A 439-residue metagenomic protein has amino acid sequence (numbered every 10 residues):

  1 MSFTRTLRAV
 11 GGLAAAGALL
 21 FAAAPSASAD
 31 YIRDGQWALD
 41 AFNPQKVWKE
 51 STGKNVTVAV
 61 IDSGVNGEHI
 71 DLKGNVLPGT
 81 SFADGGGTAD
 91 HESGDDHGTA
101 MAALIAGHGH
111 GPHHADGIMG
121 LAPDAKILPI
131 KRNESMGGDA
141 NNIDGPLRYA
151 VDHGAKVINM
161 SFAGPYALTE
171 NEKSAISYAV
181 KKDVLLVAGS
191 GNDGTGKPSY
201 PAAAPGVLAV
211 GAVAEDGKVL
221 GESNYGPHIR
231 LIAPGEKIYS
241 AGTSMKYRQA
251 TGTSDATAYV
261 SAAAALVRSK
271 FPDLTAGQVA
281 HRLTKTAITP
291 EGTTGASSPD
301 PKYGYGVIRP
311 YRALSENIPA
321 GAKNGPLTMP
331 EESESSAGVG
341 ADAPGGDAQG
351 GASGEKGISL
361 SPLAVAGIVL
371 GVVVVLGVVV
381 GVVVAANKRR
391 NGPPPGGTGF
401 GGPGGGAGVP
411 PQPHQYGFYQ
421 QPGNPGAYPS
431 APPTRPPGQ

Functional and structural regions predicted by a protein language model:
M1, R389-Q439: Intrinsically disordered, low-complexity Pro/Gly-rich regions
M1-D30, V369-V382: Secretory targeting and sorting signals
N43-G86: Acidic-leg catalytic submotif of subtilisin-like serine proteases
G85-P165: Subtilisin-like peptidase catalytic core
L104, E236-K302: Hydrolase catalytic cores
I130-A204, K246-T251, D255: Substrate-binding/access-modulating region of protease and related hydrolase catalytic domains
G189-G206, G211-H228, S240-G252, G292-Y303: Active-site-adjacent substrate-recognition loops and nearby beta-strands within hydrolase catalytic domains
G221, D273-S359, L363: C-terminal subdomain of the subtilisin-like protease fold in secreted/lumenal serine endopeptidases
